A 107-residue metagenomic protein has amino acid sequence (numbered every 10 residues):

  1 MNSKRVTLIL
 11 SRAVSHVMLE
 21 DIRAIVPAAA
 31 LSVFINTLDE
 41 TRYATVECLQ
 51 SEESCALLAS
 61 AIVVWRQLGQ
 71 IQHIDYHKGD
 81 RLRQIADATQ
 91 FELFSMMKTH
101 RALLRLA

Functional and structural regions predicted by a protein language model:
M1-L49, A61-A107: Short amphipathic alpha-helical segments that predominantly mediate membrane engagement
Q50-L57: Single-pass alpha-helical transmembrane signal-anchor segments in small membrane proteins across taxa
